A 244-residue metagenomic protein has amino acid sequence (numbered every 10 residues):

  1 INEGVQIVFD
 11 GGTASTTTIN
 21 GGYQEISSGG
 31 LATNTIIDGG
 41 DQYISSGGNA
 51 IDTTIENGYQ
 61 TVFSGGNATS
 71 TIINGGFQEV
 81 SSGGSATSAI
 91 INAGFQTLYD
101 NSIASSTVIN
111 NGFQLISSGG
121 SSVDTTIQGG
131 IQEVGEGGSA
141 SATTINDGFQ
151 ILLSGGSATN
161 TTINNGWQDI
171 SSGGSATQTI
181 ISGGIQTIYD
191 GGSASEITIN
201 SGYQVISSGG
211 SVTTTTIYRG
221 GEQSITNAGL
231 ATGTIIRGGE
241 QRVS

Functional and structural regions predicted by a protein language model:
I1, T13-I19, L31-D38, N49-I55 (+10 more regions): Short, T/G/N/S-enriched strand-turn elements that build extracellular solenoid repeat scaffolds
I1-G11, S244: Short intrinsically disordered, low-complexity coil segments enriched in acidic
V5, Y23-E25, D41-Q42, Y59-T61 (+10 more regions): Consensus positions within tandem repeat domains that build extended binding/scaffold surfaces
D10, D38-D41, D52, D100 (+6 more regions): Acidic-enriched, low-complexity/disordered segments with a strong bias for Aspartate over Glutamate
